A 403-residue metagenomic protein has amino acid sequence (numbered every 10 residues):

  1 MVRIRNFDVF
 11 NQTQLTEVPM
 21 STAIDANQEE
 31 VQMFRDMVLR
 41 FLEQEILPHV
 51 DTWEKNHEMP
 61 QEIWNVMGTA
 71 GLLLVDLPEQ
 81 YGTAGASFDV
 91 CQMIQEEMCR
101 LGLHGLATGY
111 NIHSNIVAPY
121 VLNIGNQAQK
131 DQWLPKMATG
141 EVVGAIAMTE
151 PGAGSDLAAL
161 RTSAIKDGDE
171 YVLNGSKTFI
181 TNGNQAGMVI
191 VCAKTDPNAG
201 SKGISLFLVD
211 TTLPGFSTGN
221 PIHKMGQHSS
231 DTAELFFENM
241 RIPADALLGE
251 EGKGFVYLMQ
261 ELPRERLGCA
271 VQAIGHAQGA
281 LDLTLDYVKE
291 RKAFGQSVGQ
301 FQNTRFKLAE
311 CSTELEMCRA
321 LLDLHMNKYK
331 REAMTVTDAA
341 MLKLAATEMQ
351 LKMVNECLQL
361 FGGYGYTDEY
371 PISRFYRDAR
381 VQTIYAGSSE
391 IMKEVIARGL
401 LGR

Functional and structural regions predicted by a protein language model:
R3-H104, N111, I124-Q129, K136-E141 (+5 more regions): Alpha-helical interface subdomain recognition
G71, I94-C99, A193, V209-P214 (+1 more regions): Short Ser/Thr-interspersed hydrophobic loop/turn segments at strand-loop and sheet-helix junctions that line or gate
A86, D156-A158, N182-A186, G200-G203 (+2 more regions): Short glycine/proline-enriched turns and hinge-like loops at secondary-structure junctions
Y110-N111, M137, G152-S155, F179-N182 (+2 more regions): Short Gly/Pro-enriched turn/cap motifs at secondary-structure boundaries
N115-I124: Helix-loop "lid/cap" segments that line or gate small-molecule binding pockets
G140-M148: A short, Trp-centered hydrophobic/proline-enriched beta-strand micro-motif
A159, P214-P243: Flexible, small-/acidic-enriched active-site or ligand-binding loops
E170, N174-G219: A short core secondary-structure module
